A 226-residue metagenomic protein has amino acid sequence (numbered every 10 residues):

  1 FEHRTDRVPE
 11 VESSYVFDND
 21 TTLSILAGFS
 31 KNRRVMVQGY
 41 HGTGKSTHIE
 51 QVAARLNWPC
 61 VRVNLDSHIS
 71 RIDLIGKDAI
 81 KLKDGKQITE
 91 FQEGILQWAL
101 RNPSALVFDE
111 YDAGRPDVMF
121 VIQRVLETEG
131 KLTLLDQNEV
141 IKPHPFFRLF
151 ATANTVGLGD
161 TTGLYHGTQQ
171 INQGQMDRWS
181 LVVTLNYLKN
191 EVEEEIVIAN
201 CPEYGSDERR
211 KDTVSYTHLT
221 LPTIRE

Functional and structural regions predicted by a protein language model:
F1-E208: AAA+ P-loop NTPase catalytic core and its hallmark functional loops
E208-R209, I224: Short, intrinsically disordered low-complexity segments
T213-V214: Acidic, proline/serine/threonine- and glycine-rich low-complexity intrinsically disordered segments
T217-E226: Conserved small/polar residues in nucleotide/adenosyl-binding loops
